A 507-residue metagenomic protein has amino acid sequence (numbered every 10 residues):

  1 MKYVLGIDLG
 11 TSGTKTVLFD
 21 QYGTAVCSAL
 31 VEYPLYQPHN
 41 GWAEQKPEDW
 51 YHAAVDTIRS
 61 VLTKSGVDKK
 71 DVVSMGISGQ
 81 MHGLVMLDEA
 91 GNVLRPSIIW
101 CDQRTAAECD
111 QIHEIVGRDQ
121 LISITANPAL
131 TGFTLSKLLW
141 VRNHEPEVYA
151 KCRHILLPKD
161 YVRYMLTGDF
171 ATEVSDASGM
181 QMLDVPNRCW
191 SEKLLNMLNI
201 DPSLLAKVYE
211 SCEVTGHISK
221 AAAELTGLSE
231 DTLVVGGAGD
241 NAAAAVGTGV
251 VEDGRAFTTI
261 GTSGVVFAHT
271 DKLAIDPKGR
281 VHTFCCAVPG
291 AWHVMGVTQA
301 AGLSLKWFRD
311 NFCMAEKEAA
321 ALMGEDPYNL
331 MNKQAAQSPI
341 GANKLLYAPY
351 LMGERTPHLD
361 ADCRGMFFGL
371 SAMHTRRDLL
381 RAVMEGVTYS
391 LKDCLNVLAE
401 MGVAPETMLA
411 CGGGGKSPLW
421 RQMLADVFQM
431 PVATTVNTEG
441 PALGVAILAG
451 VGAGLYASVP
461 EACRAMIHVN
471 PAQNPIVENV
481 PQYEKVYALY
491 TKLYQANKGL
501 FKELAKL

Functional and structural regions predicted by a protein language model:
M1-R95, S123, K151, K220-E224 (+5 more regions): N-terminal glycine/serine-rich phosphate-binding loop of ATP-dependent small-molecule kinases, especially carbohydrate
L5-G6, Q21, A106, H113-L130 (+5 more regions): Active-site core segments that coordinate phosphate-bearing ligands/cofactors across diverse enzyme families
C27-V31, A206, P471: Structural signal for short hydrophobic segments within the conserved structured cores of catalytic domains across
A43-Y51, I98, A321-G324, M384: Flexible, glycine- and charge-enriched loops at secondary-structure boundaries
K46, D102, D240: Short, conserved phosphate/pyrophosphate- and ester-handling motifs at nucleotide-, phospho-/glycolipid
T63-W100, P128-T134, R163-D184, K207-E210 (+1 more regions): Short beta-strand-loop/turn "lid" adjacent to the catalytic site in phosphate-handling enzymes
